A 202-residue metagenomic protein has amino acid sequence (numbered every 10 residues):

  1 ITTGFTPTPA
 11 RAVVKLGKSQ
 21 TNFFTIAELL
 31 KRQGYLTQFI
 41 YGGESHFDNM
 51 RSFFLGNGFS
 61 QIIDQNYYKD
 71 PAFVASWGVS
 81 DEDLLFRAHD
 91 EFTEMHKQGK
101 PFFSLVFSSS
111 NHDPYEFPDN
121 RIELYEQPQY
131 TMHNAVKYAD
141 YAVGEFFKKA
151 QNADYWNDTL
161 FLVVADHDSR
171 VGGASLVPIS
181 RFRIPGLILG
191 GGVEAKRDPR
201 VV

Functional and structural regions predicted by a protein language model:
I1-V202: Solvent-exposed soluble domains appended to multi-pass membrane proteins
